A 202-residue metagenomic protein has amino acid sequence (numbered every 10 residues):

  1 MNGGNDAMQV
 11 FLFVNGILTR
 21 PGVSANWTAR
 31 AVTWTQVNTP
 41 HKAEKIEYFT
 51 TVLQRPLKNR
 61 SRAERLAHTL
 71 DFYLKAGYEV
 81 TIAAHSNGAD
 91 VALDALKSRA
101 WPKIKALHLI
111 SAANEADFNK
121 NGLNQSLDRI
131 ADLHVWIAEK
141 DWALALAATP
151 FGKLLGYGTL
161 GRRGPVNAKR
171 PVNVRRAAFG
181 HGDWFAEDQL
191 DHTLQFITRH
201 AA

Functional and structural regions predicted by a protein language model:
A7-E79: Active-site catalytic motif of lipid deacylating hydrolases and related acyltransferases
L12-G16, H85, S111: The conserved beta1-alpha1 loop
A84-G88, A92: Gly/Ala-rich beta-loop-alpha elbow adjacent to hydrolase catalytic centers
D94-S98: Active-site signature of alpha/beta-hydrolase-fold catalytic machinery across serine- and Asp/Cys-nucleophile hydrolases
A100-K103, L123-I130: Short, conserved loop/helix-junction motifs that constitute active-site signature segments in enzyme catalytic cores
H108-A116, I137-D141: Active-site nucleophile loop of the alpha/beta-hydrolase fold
A131-W136: Catalytic His-Asp charge-relay segment
E139-A202: C-terminal catalytic-base region of ester-bond hydrolases, centering on the histidine of the charge-relay
